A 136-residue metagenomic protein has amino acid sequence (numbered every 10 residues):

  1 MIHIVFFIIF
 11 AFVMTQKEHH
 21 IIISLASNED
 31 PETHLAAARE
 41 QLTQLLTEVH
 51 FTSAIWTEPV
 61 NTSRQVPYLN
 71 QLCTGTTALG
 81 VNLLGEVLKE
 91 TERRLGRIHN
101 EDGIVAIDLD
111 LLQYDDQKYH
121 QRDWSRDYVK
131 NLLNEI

Functional and structural regions predicted by a protein language model:
I9-F10: Short, positively charged and aromatic/hydrophobic N-terminal segments
Q16, E40-T47, G75, G80 (+3 more regions): Conserved subregion of the PPM/PP2C metallophosphatase catalytic domain
E18-I22: Extreme N-terminal starter segment of soluble prokaryotic enzymes
T33-L79: Short, surface-exposed acidic-centric catalytic microdomains
V60-Q71, N82-E86, E90-I136: Flexible, gly/pro- and Lys/Arg-enriched active-site loops
